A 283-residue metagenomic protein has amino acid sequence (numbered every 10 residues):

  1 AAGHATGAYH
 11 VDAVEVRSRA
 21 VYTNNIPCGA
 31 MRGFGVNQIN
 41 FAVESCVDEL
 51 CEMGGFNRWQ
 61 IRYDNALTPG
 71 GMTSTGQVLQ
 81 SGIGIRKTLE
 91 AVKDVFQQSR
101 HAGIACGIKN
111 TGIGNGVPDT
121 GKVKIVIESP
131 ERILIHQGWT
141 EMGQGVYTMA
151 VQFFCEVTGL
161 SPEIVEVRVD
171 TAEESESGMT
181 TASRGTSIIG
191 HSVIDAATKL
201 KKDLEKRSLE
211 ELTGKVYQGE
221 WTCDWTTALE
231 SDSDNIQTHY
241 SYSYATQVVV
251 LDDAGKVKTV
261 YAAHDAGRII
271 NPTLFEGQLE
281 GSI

Functional and structural regions predicted by a protein language model:
A1-S45, I113-T120: Glycine-rich loop/linker segments at domain edges
A1-Y9, A42, E52-G54, R58-L134 (+2 more regions): Cofactor-centric catalytic regions
V14-R17, R168-E173: Short glycine-enriched loops at secondary-structure junctions
T158-P162: Phosphate-handling active-site elements
